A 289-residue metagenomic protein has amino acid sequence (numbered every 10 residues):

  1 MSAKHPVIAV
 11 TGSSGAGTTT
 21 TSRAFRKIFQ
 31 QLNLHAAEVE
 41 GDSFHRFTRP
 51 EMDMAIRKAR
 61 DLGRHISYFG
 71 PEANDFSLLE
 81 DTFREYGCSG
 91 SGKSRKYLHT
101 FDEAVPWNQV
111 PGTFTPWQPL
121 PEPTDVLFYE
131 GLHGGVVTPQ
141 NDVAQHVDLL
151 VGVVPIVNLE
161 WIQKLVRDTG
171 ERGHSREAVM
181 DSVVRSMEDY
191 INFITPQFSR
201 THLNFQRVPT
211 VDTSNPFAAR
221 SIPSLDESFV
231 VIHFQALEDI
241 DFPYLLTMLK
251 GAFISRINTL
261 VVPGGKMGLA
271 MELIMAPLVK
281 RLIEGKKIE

Functional and structural regions predicted by a protein language model:
M1-H5: Phosphate-binding P-loop
I8-T11: Short hydrophobic/aromatic beta-strand immediately N-terminal to the Walker A/P-loop
S14: The conserved Walker
T18: Conserved lysine of the Walker
T21-S22, R26: Post-Walker A alpha-helix
L34-E40, F44-V105: Conserved nucleotide-sensing/catalytic segment adjacent to the nucleotide-binding pocket in NTP-handling enzymes
T113-E122, V126, D142-V143, V157-E289: C-terminal accessory "lid"/substrate-recognition subdomains
